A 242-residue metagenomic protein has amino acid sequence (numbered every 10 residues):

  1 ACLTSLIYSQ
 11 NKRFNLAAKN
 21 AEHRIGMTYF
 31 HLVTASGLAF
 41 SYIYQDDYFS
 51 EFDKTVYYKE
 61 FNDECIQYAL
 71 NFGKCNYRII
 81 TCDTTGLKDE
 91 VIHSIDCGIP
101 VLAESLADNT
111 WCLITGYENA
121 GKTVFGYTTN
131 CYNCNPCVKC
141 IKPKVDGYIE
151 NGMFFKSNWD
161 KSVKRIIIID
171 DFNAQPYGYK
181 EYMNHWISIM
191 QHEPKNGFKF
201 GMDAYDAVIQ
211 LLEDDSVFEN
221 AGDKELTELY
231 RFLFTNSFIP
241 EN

Functional and structural regions predicted by a protein language model:
A1-C82, D96, L102-N109, Y117-N242: Cys-His-centered catalytic/binding microenvironment captured across papain-like cysteine peptidases and homologous
T85-E90: Active-site-proximal segments of catalytic enzyme domains that coordinate small-molecule cofactors or metal ions
